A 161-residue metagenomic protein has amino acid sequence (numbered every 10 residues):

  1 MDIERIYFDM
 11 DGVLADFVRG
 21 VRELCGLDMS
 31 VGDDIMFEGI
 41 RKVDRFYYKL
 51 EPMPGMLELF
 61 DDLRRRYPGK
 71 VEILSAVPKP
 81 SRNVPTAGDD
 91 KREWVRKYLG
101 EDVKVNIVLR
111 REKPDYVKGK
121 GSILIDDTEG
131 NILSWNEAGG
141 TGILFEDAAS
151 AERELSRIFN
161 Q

Functional and structural regions predicted by a protein language model:
M1-D44, E137, D147: Active-site neighborhood of HAD-like aspartate-dependent phosphohydrolases
R5, N106-L133: Conserved Lys-Pro-Asp/Glu-containing loop-to-beta segment of HAD-superfamily phosphomonoesterases, centered on
A15-V18, V71-I73, P80-V84, K113-V117 (+2 more regions): Short catalytic/ligand-binding loop motif for oxyanion handling, primarily in non-cytosolic enzymes, centered on
E51, M56-G88, V95: Substrate-recognition element of Asp-dependent hydrolases with the DxDx(T/V) motif
V71-I73, V105, G142: Hydrophobic/aromatic residues located in beta-strands of well-ordered beta-sheets within soluble catalytic
K91-I107, Q161: Structural recognition of alpha->loop->beta junctions
I123-L155: Acidic, Mg2+-coordinating phosphoryl-transfer loop and its flanking beta/alpha structural elements, shared across
